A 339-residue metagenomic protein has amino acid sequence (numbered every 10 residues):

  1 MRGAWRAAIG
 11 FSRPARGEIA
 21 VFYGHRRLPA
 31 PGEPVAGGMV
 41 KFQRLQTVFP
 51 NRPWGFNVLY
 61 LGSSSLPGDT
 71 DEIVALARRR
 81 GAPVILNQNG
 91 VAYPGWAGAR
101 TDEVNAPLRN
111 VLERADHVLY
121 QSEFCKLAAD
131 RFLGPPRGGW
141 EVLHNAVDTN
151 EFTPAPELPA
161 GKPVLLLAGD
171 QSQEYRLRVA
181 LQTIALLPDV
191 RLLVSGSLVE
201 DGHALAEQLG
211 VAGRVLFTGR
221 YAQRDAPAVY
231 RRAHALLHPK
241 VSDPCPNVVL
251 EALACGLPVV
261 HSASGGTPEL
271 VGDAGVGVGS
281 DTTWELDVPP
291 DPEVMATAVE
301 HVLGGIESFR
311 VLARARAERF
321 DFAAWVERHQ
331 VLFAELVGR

Functional and structural regions predicted by a protein language model:
F124, A146: Carbohydrate-associated surface elements
P156-Y175, L181-L187, L193-S195: Conserved donor-binding/catalytic core segment of Leloir-type glycosyltransferases
A168, V190-A204, G219: Glycosyltransferase donor-sugar binding loop
H203-R224: Nucleotide-activated donor-binding/catalytic signature segment of Leloir-type glycosyltransferases, i.e., the conserved
V241: Aromatic "clamp/platform" in nucleotide-sugar-dependent glycosyltransferases that forms part of the donor/acceptor
P258-H261, P268: Short hydrophobic beta-strand element within catalytic cores of glycosyltransferases and related nucleotide-activated
P268-H301: Change "using UDP/GDP/dTDP sugars" to "using nucleotide sugars
P290, V294, G304-A334: A charged, aromatic-enriched C-terminal amphipathic alpha-helix characteristic of glycosyltransferases across folds
